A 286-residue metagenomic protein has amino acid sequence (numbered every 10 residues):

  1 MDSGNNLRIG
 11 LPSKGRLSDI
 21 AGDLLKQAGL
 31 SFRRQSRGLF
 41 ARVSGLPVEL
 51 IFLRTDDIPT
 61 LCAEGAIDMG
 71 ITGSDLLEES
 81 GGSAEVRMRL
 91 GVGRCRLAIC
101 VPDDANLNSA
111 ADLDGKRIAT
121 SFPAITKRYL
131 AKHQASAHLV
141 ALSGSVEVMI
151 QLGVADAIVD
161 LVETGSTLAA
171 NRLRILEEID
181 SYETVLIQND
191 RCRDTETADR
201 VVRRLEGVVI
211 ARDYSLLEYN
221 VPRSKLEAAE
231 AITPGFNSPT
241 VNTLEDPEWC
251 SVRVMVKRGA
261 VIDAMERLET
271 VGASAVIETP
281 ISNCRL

Functional and structural regions predicted by a protein language model:
D2-V48, T72-E85, R89-V92, R96 (+1 more regions): Small-molecule-sensing regulatory modules
P47-A66: Short, structured active-site "lid" loops
T60, R96-C100: Signature of uroporphyrinogen-III synthase
